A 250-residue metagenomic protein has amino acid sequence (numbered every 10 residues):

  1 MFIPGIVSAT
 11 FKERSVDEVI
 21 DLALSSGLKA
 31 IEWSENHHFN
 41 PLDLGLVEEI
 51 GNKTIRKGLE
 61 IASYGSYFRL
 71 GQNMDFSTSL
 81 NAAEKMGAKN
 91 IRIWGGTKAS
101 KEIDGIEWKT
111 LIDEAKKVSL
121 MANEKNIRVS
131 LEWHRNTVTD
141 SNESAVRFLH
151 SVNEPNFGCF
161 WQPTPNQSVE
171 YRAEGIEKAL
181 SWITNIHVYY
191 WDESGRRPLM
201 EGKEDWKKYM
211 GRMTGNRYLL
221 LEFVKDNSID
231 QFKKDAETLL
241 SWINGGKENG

Functional and structural regions predicted by a protein language model:
M1-N90, E154, E193, K225-D226 (+1 more regions): N-terminal pre-domain/capping segments
P4, A30, S119-K207: Acidic/histidine-rich catalytic cores of soluble enzymes
S15-I20, D43-G51, N73-S77, W108 (+4 more regions): Distinct, well-ordered alpha-helical segments
E32, S63, R92, T184-H187 (+1 more regions): Conserved beta-strand positions in the central sheet of alpha/beta enzyme cores
H37-F39, K98-D104, S168-E170, D192-R197: A short acidic, helix-capping loop that chelates divalent metal ions and anchors anionic groups
L59, A88-K89, I127, M213-Y218: A short helix->loop->beta-strand "cap" motif at the edges of active sites that frequently abuts
A88-I103, K125, S130-R135: Active-site groove signature of glycoside hydrolases
Y218-V224: Short acidic/histidine-rich active-site segments
